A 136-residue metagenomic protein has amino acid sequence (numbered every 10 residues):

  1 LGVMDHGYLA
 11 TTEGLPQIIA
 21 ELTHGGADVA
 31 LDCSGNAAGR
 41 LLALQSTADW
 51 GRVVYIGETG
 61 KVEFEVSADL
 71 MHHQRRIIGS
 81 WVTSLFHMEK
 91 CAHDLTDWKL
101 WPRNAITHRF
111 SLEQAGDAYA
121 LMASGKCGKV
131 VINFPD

Functional and structural regions predicted by a protein language model:
L1-R40: Adenosine-nucleotide cofactor-binding segment
G2-Y8, L70-H73, L95-D97, L121: Short, hinge-like loop/turn segments at secondary-structure boundaries
Y8, D28-C33, I56, S80 (+1 more regions): Glycine- and other small-residue-rich loops at beta-strand/loop junctions that grip anionic moieties
A10-G14, S34-G35, V62, T83-F86 (+1 more regions): Short beta->alpha linker loops
I18-L22, S46, D94, A118-L121: CheY-like receiver
H24, G35, A48-D49, A123 (+1 more regions): Short conserved AdoMet
A37-D97, F134-D136: Glycine-rich phosphate-binding loop and adjacent beta-alpha segment of Rossmann(oid) nucleotide-cofactor-binding
L41, L85-D136: C-terminal hydrophobic helical "lid"/dimerization subdomain of Rossmann-like NAD(P)H-dependent oxidoreductases
